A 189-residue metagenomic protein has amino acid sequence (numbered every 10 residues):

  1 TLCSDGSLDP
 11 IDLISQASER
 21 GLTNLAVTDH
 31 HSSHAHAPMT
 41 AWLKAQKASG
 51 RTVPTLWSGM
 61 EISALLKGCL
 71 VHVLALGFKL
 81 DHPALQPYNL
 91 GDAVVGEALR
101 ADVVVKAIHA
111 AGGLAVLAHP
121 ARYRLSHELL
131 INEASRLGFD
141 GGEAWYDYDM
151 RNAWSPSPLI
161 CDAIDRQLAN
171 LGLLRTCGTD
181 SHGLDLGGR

Functional and structural regions predicted by a protein language model:
T1-L8, A84-G91, R151: Acidic/histidine-rich helix-loop elements that form or flank divalent-metal/phosphate-binding sites at the catalytic
D5, H34-K47, W154-S157, G187-G188: Metal-dependent catalytic neighborhoods of phosphoester/phosphodiester hydrolases
D5-E19, Y123-R136: Short, acidic/polar
N24-H30, W57-E61, V116-H119, G142-W145 (+1 more regions): Active-site neighborhood of phospho(di)ester-bond hydrolases with catalytic His/Asp-centered motifs
H34-D140: Extended substrate/RNA-proximal surfaces in nucleic-acid metabolism proteins
I131-M150, R189: Structural recognition of alpha->loop->beta junctions
A153-D165: Short loop-to-alpha-helix "cap/lid" segments that border enzyme active sites across diverse enzyme classes
G172-G188: Short acidic/histidine-rich active-site segments
